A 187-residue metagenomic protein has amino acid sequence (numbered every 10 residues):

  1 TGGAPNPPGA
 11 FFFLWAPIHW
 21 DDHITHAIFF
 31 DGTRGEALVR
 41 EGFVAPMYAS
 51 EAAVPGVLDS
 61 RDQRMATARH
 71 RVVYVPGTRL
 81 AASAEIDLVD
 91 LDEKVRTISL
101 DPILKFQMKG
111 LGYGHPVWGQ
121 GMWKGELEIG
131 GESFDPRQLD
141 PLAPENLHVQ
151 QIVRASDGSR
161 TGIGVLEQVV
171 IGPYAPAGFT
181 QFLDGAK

Functional and structural regions predicted by a protein language model:
T1-K187: Structured soluble/peripheral alpha/beta segments that form catalytic or ligand/cofactor-binding pockets
